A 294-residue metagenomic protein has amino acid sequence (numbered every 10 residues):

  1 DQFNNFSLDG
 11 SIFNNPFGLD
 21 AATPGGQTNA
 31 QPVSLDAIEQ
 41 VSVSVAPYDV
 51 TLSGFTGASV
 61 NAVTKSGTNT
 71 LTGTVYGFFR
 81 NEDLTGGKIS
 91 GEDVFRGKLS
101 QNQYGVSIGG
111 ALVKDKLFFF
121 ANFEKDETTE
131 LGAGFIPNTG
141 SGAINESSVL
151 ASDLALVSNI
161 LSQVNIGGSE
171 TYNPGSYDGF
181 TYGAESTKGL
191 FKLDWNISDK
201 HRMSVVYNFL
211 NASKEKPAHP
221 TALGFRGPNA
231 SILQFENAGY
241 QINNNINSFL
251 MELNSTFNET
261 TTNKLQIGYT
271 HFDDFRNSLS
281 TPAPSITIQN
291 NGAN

Functional and structural regions predicted by a protein language model:
Q2-N4, A37, G67-L71, D115-F119 (+3 more regions): Outer-envelope beta-barrel architecture signal
F13-S44, K88-L99: Short acidic/polar hinge/loop motifs at secondary-structure boundaries that mediate gating or recognition
P32-R80, G86, Q103-K116: A beta-strand signature from Gram-negative outer-membrane beta-barrel systems, especially the internal plug domain
A46, Y76-R80, E124-D126, N208-L210 (+1 more regions): Outer-membrane beta-barrel pore domains and translocons
G54-T56, S100-Y104, E185-T187, N245-N247: Residues that define the transmembrane beta-barrel architecture of outer-membrane proteins
V63-K65, G109-V113, D194-N196, N254-T256 (+1 more regions): Structural signature of outer-membrane beta-barrel channels/translocons
G73-V75, I108, A121, L193 (+2 more regions): Membrane-embedded beta-strand positions of outer-membrane beta-barrel proteins
S162, Y182-G189, N196-N294: Replace "related TpsB outer-membrane translocases also match" with "some related outer-membrane beta-barrels such as
